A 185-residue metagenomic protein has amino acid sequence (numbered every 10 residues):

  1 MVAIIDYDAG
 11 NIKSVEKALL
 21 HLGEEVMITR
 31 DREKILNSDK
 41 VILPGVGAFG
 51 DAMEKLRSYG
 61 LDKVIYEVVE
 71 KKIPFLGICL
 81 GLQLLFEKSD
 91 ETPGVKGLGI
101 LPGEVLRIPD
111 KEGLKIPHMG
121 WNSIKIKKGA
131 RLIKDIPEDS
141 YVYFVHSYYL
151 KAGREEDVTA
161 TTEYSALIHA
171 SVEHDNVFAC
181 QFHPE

Functional and structural regions predicted by a protein language model:
V2-E24, F182-E185: N-terminal beta1-alpha1 ligand-phosphate binding loop
D8, D31, G45, I78-G81 (+2 more regions): A secondary-structure boundary/capping signal
V26-I28, V105: Generic structural signal for residues in well-ordered beta-strands
K34-I35: Structural alpha-helical scaffold elements that stabilize or flank donor/cofactor-binding regions in carbohydrate
S38: An anion/phosphate-binding loop that grips the pyrophosphate of nucleotide cofactors and donors
G47-M119: Cysteine-nucleophile active-site neighborhood
E70, E104-E185: Amide-donor transfer/coupling interface in amidating biosynthetic enzymes
